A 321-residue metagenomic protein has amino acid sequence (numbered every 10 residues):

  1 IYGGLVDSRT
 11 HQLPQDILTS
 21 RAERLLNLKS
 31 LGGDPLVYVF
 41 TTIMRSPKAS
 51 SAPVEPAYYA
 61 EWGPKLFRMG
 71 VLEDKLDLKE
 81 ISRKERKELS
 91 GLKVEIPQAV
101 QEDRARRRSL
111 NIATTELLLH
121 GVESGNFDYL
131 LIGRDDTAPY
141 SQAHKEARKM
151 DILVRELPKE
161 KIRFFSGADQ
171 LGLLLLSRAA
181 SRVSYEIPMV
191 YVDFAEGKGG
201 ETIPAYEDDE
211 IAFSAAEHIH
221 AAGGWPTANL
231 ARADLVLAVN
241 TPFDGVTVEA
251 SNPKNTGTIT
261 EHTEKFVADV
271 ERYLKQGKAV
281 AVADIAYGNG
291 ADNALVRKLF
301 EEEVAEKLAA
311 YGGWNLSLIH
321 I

Functional and structural regions predicted by a protein language model:
I1-K87, G91, R107: Long alpha-helical, hydrophobic tracts
R9-L13, P53-Y58, K145-D151, N252-K254 (+1 more regions): Short secondary-structure boundary/capping segments
H11-L28, A105-L119, E146-V154, K254-D269: Well-ordered, non-membrane alpha-helical segments in soluble/globular domains
R24-V37, S109-L130, D269-V280: A structural motif corresponding to the C-terminal end of an alpha-helix and its immediate exit/capping segment
A57-L117, G121-V122, D151-A168, A305-W314: Acidic, His- and aromatic-enriched active-site or binding-groove loops in soluble protein domains that engage sugars
N111-L118, E207-A228, T263-E264: A Trp-anchored, charged/polar loop motif used as the substrate-binding/catalytic surface of acyl/ester-handling
G125, Y129-L157, F165, L173-P204 (+3 more regions): Hard-cation-handling environments
I319-I321: Conserved small/polar residues in nucleotide/adenosyl-binding loops
